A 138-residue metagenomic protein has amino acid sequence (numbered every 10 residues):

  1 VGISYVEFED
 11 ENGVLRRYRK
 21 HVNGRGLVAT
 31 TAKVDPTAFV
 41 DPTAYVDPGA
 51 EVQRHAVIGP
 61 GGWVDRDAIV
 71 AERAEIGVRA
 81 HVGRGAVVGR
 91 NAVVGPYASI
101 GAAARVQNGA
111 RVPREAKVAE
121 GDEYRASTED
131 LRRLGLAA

Functional and structural regions predicted by a protein language model:
V1-D67: Extended, small-residue-rich solenoid/repeat segments and analogous flexible loops that form exposed scaffolds
G2-L27, R66, E72-A138: Glycine-rich hexapeptide-repeat left-handed beta-helix
